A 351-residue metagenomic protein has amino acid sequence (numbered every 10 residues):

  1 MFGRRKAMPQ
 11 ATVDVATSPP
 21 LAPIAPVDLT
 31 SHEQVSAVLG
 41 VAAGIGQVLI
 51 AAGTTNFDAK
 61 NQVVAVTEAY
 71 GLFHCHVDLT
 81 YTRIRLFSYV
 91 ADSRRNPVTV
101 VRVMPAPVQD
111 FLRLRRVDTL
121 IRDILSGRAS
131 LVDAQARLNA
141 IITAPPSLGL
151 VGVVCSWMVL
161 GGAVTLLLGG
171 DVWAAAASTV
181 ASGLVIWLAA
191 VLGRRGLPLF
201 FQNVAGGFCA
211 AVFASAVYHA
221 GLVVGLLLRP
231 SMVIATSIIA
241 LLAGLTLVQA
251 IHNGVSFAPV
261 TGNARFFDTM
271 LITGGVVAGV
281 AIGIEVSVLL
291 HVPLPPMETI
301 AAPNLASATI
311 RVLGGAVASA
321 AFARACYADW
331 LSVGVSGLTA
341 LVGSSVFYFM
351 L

Functional and structural regions predicted by a protein language model:
M1-D133: Soluble N-terminal domains of membrane-associated systems
V108-R115, T119-L351: Alpha-helical transmembrane segments and their membrane-interface boundaries that form or gate the permeation pathway
